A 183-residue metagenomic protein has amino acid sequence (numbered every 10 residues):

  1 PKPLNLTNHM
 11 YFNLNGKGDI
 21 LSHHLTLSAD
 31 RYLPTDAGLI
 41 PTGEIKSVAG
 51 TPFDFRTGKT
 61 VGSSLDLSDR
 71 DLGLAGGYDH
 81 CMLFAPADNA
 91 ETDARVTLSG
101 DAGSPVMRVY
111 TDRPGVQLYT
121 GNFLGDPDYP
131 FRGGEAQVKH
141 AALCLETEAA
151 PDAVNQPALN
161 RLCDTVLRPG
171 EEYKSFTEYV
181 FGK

Functional and structural regions predicted by a protein language model:
P1-K183: An exposed, glycine/acidic-rich loop-and-rim segment of catalytic or binding clefts
